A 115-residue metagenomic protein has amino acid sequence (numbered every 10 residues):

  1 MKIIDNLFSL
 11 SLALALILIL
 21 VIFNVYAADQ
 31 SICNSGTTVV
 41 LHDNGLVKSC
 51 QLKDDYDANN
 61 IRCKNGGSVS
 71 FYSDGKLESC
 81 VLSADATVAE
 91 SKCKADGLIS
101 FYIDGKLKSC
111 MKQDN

Functional and structural regions predicted by a protein language model:
M1-K2, V25: Short linear motifs centered on Gly/Pro in flexible linkers and helix caps
K2-L12: Bacterial N-terminal signal peptides that target proteins for export
S11-I22: Bacterial N-terminal signal peptides
N24-N115: Glycine/tyrosine- and acidic-biased, solvent-exposed loop/turn segments at the edges of beta-strands
